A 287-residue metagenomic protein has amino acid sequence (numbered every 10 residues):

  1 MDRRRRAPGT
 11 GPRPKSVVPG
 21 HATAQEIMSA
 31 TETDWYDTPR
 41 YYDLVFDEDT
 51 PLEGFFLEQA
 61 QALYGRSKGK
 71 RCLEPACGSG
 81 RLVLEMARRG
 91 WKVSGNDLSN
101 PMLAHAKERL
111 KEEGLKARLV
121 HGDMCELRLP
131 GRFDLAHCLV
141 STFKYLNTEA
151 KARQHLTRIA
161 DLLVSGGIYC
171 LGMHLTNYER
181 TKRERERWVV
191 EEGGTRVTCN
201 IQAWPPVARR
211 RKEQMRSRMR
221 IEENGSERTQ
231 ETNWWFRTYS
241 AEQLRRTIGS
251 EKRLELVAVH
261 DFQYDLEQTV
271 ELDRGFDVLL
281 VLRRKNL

Functional and structural regions predicted by a protein language model:
R3-R4, G20-K68: Conserved class I S-adenosyl-L-methionine
K68-A76: Conserved class I S-adenosyl-L-methionine
R81-E126: Class I SAM-dependent methyltransferase SAM/SAH-binding core
R128-L135: A short acidic, Gly/Pro-enriched loop at the edge of an enzyme's catalytic core that lines a small-molecule cofactor
R153-S165: A short glycine-rich, Lys/Arg-flanked "PGG" loop and its adjoining helix->strand segment in the class I
G166-M173: Conserved beta-strand signature within the Rossmann-like core of class I S-adenosyl-L-methionine
M173-R246: SAM-dependent methyltransferase
W235-L287: C-terminal lobe and adjacent flexible extensions of AdoMet/dcAdoMet transferase-like proteins
